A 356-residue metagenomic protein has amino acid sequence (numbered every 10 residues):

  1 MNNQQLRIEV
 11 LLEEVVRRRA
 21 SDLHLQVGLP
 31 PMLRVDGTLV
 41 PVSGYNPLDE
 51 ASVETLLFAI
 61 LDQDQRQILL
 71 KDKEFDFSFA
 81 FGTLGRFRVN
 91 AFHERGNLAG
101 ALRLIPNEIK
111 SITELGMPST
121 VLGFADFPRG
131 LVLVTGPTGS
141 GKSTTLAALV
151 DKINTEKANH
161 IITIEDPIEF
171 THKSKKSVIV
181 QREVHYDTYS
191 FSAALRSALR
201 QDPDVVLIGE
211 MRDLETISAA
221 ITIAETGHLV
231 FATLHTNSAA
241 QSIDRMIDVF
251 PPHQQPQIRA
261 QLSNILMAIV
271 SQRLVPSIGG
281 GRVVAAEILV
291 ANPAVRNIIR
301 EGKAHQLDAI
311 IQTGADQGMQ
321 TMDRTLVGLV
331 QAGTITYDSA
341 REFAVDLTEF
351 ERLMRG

Functional and structural regions predicted by a protein language model:
M1-G356: Short, flexible helix-loop junctions that flank or precede catalytic/ligand sites
